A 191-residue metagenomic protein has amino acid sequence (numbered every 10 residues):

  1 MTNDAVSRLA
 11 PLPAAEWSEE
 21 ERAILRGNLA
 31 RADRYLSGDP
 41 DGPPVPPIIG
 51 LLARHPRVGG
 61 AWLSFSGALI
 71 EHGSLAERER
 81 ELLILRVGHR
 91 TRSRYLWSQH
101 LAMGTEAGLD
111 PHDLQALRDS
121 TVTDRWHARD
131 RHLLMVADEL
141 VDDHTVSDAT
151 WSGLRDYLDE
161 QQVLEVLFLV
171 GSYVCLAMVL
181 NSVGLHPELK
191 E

Functional and structural regions predicted by a protein language model:
M1-E77: Secretory/endomembrane lumenal or extracellular ectodomains immediately following the signal peptide
I49-L52, W62-L69, L82-G88, L117-R118 (+2 more regions): Short alpha-helical scaffolding segments that buttress acidic/His motifs in well-ordered protein cores
G60, E81, V87-A107, P111: Conserved alpha-helical segments that form or flank metal/cofactor-binding pockets of metalloenzymes
L75-L83, Q161-E165: Alpha-helical scaffolds flanking conserved acidic
M103-D113, L117, V179-E191: C-terminal end-helix/capping segment
A107-V136: A contiguous pocket-lining binding segment that forms or flanks enzyme active sites
H127-Y157, Q161-L167: Acidic/histidine-rich alpha-helical segments that form the ligand environment of transition-metal centers
G153-R155, Q162, G171-C175, V179-E191: Acidic, carboxylate-rich catalytic segments that either coordinate divalent cations
